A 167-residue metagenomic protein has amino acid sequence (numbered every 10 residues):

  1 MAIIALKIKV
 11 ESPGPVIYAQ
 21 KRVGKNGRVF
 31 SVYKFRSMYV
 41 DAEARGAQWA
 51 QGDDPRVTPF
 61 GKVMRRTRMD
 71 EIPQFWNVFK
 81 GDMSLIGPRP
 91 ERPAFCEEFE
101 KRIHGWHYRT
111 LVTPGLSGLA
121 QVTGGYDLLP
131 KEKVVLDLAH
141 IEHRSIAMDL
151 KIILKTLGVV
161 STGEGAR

Functional and structural regions predicted by a protein language model:
M1-D41, N77, I146, K151-R167: A hydrophobic, helix-centered structural microdomain
A2, A50-T113, I152-V160: A short, structured surface patch at a secondary-structure boundary
S12-P15, M83-I86, P130: A short hydrophobic/aromatic micro-motif that marks alpha-helical segments and, especially, helix-coil
P15-R56, L116-V135: Short, glycine-rich, amphipathic interfacial segments at transmembrane boundaries or analogous
E43-G46, G87, G165: Short amphipathic alpha-helical interaction/hinge segments
V63, A94, H107-R167: C-terminal terminal-structure detector
